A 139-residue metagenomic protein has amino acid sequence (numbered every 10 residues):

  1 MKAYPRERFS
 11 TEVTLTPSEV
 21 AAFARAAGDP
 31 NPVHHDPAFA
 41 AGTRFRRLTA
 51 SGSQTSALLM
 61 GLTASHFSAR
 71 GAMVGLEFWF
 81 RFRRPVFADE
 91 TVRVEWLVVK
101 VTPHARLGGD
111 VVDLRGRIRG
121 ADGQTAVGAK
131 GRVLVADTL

Functional and structural regions predicted by a protein language model:
M1-A50, D137: Catalytic strand-loop segment that frames the active site of acyl-thioester-processing enzymes
M1-R8, P85-L139: HotDog/MaoC-like acyl-thioester-processing domains
V33-H34, M73-V74, W79-R81, V111-V112 (+1 more regions): Short, intrinsically disordered/low-complexity patches at protein termini and at juxtamembrane boundaries
F39, G75, A105-R106: Sparse recognition of residues in long alpha-helices and their boundaries
T43-A50, S56-V99: Hydrophobic beta-strand-centered segment that forms part of the acyl-chain substrate-binding groove
